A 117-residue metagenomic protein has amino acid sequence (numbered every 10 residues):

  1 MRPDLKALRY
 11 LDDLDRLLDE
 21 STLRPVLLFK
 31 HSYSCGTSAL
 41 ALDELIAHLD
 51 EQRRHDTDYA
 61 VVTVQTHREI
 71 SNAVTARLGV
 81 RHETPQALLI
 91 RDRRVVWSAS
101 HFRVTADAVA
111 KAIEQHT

Functional and structural regions predicted by a protein language model:
M1-L5: N-terminal targeting signals for export/organelle localization
A7-P25: A short beta-strand-turn-helix
S21-C35: Short active-site neighborhood of thiol/selenol oxidoreductases, capturing the structured segment around
T37-Q52: Typically the conserved alpha-helix immediately C-terminal to a functionally engaged Cys/Sec in thioredoxin-like
L40-A41, I70, H101: Residues at alpha-helix caps and immediate loop-helix transition turns in enzyme cores, especially N- and C-cap
H55-S71: Thiol-based oxidoreductase modules, predominantly thioredoxin-like and allied folds used for disulfide exchange
H67-A87, R91-D92: Amphipathic, Lys/Arg-enriched alpha-helical "gate/interface" segment within cytosolic domains that mediates
E83, L89-T117: Non-catalytic, surface beta->alpha helical segment in thiol-disulfide oxidoreductase systems
